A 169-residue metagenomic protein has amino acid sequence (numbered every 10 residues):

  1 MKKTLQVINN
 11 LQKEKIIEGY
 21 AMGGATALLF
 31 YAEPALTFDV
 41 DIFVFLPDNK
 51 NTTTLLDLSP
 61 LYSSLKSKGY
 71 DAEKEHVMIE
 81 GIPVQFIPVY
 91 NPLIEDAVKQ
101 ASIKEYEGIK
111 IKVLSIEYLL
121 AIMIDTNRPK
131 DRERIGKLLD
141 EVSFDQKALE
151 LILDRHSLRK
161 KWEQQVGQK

Functional and structural regions predicted by a protein language model:
M1-K169: Compositionally biased terminal segments of proteins
